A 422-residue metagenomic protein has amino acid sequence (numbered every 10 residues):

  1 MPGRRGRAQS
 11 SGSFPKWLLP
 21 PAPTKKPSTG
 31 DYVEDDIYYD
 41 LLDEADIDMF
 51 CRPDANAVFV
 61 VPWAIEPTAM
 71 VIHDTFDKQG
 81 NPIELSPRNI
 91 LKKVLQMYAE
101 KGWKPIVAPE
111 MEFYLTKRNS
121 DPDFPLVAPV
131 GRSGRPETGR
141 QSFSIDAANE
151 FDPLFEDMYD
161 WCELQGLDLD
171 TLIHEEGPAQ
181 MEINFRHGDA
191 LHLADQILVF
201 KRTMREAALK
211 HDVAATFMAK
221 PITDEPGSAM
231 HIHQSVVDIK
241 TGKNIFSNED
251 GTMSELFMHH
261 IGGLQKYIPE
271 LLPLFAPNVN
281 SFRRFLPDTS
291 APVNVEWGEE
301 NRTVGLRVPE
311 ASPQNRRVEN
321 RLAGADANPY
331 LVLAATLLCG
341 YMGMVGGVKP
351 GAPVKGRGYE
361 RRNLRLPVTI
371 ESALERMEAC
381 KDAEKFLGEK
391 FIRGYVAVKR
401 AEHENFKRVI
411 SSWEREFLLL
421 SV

Functional and structural regions predicted by a protein language model:
M1-T171, V332, R362-V422: ATP/Mg2+-dependent ligation/transfer catalytic cores
G3-A99, W103, R186, L191-V354 (+1 more regions): Active-site capping/gating regions of soluble enzymes
I106-Y114, V130-I145, Q165-F185, A215-I232 (+1 more regions): Core alpha/beta catalytic barrel or barrel-like domain that forms the active/cofactor pocket in diverse metabolic
R118-N119, H174, E182-I183, S228-A229 (+5 more regions): Alpha-helix boundary/interfacial micro-motifs
D168-A190, F200-T203, P273-L274, F406-V422: Long hydrophobic alpha-helices with heptad-repeat/coiled-coil character
